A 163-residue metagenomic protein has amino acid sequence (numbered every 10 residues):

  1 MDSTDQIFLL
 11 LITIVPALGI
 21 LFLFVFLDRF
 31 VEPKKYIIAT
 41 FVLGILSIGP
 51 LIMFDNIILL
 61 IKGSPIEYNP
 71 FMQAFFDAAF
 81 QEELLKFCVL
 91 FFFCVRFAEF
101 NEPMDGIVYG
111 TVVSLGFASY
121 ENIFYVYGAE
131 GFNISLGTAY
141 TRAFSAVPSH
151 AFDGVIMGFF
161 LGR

Functional and structural regions predicted by a protein language model:
M1-R163: Hydrophobic alpha-helical segments at protein termini of multi-pass membrane proteins
